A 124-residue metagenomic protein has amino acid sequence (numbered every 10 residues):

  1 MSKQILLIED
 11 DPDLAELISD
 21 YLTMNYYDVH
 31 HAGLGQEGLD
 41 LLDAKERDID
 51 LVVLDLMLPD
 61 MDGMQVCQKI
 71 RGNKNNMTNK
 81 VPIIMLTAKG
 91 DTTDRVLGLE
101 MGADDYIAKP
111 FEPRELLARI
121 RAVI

Functional and structural regions predicted by a protein language model:
M1-I124: N-terminal/domain-start alpha-helical segments
